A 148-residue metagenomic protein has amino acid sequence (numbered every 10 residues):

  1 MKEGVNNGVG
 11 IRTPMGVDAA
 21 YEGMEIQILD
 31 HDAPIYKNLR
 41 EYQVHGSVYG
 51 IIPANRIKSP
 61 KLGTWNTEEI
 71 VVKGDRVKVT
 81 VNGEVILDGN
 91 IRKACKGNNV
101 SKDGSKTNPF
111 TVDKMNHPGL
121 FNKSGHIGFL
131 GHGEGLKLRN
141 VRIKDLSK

Functional and structural regions predicted by a protein language model:
M1-K148: Carbohydrate-interacting regions of secretory-pathway proteins
